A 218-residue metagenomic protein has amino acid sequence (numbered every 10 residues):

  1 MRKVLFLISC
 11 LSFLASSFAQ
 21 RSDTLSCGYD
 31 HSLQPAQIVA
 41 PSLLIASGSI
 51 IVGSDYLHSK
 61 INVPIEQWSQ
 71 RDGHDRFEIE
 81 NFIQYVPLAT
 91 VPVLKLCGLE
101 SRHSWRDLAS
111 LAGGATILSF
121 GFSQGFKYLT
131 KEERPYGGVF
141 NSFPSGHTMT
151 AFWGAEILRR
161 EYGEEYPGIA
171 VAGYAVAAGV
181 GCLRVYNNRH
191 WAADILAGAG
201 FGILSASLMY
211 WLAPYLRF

Functional and structural regions predicted by a protein language model:
M1-F6: Bacterial N-terminal signal peptides that target proteins for export
L7-E100, L108-G114, L118, L129 (+1 more regions): N-terminal targeting leaders of membrane proteins
G48, P92-L96, Q124-G125, G181-C182 (+1 more regions): Alpha-helical transmembrane segments of multipass membrane proteins
G48-I50, S119, A177-L183: Aromatic-anchored segments of alpha-helical transmembrane domains
T90, R106, S110, F122-S123 (+2 more regions): Extracytoplasmic/secreted envelope proteins and their assembly/folding machinery, especially bacterial periplasmic
W105-G113, V171-A175: Extended, well-ordered alpha-helical scaffold segments
G113-Q124, L158: C-terminal halves and exits of single transmembrane alpha-helices
K127, E132, Y136-F218: Membrane-embedded catalytic cores of phosphoryl/pyrophosphoryl-handling enzymes
